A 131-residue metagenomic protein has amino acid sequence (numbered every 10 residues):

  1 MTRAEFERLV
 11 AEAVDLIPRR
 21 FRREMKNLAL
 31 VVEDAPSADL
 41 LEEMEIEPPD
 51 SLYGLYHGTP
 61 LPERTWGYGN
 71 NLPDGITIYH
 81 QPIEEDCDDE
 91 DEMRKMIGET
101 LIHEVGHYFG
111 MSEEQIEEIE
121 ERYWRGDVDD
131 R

Functional and structural regions predicted by a protein language model:
M1-G67, N71-D74, P82-E85: A metal-dependent hydrolase signature that marks the N-terminal structural subdomain at the beginning of catalytic folds
P49-G98, Y108-D130: Active-site scaffold of zinc-dependent metalloenzymes
L101: Acidic/histidine-rich alpha-helical segments that form the ligand environment of transition-metal centers
E104: Walker B catalytic acidic pair
